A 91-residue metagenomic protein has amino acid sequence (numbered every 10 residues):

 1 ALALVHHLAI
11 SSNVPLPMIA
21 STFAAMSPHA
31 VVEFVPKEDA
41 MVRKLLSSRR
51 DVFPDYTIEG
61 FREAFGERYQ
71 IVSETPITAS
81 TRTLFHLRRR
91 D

Functional and structural regions predicted by a protein language model:
A1-V5: A short beta-strand submotif of the Rossmann-like class I SAM-dependent methyltransferase core that lines
H7-A9, E38-R43, R82-T83: Short catalytic/ligand-binding loop motif for oxyanion handling, primarily in non-cytosolic enzymes, centered on
H7-F23: A short, conserved alpha-helix within the catalytic core of class I
V14, L45-D51: Short secondary-structure boundary/capping segments
I19-M41: Conserved beta-strand signature within the Rossmann-like core of class I S-adenosyl-L-methionine
M26-A30, Q70, T83: A short pocket-lining beta-strand/turn micro-motif at the edge of beta-sheets
D51-V72: Short alpha-helix
V72-D91: Core SAM-dependent methyltransferase catalytic element
